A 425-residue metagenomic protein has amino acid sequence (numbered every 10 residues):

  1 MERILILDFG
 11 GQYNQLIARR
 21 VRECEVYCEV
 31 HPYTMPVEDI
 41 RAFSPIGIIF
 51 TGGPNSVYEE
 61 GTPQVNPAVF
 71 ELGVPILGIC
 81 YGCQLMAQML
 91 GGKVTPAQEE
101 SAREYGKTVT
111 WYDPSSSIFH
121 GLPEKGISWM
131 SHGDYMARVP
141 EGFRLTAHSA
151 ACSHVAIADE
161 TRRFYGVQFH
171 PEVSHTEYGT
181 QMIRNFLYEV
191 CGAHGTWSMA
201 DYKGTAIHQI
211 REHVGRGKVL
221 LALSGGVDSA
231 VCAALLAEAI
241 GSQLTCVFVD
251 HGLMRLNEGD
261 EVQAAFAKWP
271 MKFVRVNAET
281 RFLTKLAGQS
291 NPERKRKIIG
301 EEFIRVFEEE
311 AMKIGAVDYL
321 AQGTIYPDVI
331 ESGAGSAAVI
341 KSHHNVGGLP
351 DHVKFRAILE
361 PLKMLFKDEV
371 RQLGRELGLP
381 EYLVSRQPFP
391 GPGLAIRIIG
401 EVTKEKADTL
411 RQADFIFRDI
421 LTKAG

Functional and structural regions predicted by a protein language model:
M1-F50, P54-E60, Q64-V65, F70-L72 (+3 more regions): RNA-binding accessory domains that recognize and position tRNA/RNA substrates
I76-G82: Conserved helicase ATPase motor motifs in RecA-like P-loop NTPase domains
V329-I330: Short catalytic/ligand-binding loop motif for oxyanion handling, primarily in non-cytosolic enzymes, centered on
